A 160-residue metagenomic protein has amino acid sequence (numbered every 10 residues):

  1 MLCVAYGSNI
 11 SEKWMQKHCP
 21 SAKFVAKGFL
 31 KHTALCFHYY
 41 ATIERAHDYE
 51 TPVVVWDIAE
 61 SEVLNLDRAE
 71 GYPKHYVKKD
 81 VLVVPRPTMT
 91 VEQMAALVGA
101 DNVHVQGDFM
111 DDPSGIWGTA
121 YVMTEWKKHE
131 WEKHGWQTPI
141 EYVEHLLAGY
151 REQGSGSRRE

Functional and structural regions predicted by a protein language model:
M1-E160: Glycine-aromatic micro-motifs
